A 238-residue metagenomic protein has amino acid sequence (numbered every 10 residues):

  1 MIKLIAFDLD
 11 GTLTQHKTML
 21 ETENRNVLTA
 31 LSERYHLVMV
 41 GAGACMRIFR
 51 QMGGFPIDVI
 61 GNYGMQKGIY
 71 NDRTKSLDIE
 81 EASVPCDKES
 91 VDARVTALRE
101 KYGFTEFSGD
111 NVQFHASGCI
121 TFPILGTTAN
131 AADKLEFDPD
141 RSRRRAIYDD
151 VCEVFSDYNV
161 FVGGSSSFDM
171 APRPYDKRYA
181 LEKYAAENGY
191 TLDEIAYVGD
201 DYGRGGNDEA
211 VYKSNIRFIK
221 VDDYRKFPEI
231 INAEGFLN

Functional and structural regions predicted by a protein language model:
M1, L20, A171-R173, K177-N238: Mg2+-dependent phosphoryl-transfer enzymes with acidic/Ser/Thr/Gly-rich catalytic loops
M1-I2, R34, P56, S117 (+1 more regions): A general structural motif
A6-F7: Walker B beta-strand of ABC/ABC-like P-loop ATPase nucleotide-binding domains, specifically the conserved hydrophobic
T18-G109: Active-site phosphate-binding/coordination module
I60-Y63, G164, D222: Residues at the C-termini of beta-strands that transition into short coil/loop
K101, E106-A196, R204-N207: Conserved acidic, metal-coordinating active-site core of Asp-based, Mg2+-dependent phosphoryl-transfer enzymes
